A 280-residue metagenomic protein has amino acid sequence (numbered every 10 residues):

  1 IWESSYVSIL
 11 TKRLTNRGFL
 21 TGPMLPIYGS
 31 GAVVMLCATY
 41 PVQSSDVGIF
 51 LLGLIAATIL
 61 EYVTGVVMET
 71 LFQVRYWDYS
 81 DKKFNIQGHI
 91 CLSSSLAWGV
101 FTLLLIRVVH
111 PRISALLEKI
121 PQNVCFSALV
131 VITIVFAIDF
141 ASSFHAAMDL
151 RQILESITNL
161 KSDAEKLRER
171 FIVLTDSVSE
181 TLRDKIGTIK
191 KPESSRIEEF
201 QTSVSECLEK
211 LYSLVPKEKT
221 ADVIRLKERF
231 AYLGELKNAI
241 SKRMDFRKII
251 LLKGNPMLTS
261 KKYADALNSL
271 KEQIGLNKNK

Functional and structural regions predicted by a protein language model:
I1-K280: Aromatic-rich, lipid-facing transmembrane alpha helices and their immediate juxtamembrane interface loops in integral
